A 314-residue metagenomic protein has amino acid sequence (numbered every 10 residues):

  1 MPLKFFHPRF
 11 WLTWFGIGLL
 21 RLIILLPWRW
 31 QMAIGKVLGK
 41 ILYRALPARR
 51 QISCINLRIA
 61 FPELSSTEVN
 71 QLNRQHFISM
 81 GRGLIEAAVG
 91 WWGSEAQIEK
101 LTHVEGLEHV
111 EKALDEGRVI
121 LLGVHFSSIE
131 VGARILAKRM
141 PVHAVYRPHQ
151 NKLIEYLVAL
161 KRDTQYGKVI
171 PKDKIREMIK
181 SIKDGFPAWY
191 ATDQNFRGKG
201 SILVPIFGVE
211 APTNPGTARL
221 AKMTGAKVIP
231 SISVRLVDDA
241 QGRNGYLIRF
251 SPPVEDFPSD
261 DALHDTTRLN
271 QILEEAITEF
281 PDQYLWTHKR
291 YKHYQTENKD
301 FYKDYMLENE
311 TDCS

Functional and structural regions predicted by a protein language model:
M1-G123, E155-K161, Y166, C313: Membrane-anchoring hydrophobic helices of lipid-metabolizing enzymes
P2-F5, L64-R74, K138-R139, K172-S314: Non-catalytic C-terminal accessory region of glycerolipid acyltransferases and related lyso-lipid remodeling enzymes
T13, P47, F126, K152 (+3 more regions): Short alpha-helix boundary/capping motifs
G18, I52, E108, V131 (+4 more regions): Short Gly/charged-rich anion-binding patches and loops
H103-L107, I129, I154, P171-I175 (+2 more regions): Amphipathic coiled-coil/heptad-repeat helices and related helical stalk/stem segments that mediate oligomerization
E111, R134, I179-K180: Short secondary-structure boundary/capping segments
E116-D173, N195-I202, F207, D239: Catalytic core of membrane glycerolipid acyltransferases/transacylases, capturing the structured, soluble-facing
